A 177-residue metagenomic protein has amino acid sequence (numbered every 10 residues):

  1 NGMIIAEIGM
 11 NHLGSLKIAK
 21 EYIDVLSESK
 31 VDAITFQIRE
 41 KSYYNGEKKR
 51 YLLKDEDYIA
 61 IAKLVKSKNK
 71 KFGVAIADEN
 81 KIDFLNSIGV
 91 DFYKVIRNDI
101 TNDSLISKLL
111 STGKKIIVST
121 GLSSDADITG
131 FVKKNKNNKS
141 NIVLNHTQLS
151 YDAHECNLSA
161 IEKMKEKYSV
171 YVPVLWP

Functional and structural regions predicted by a protein language model:
N1-P177: Catalytic cores and adjacent flexible loops of soluble metabolic enzymes that perform enolate/carbanion chemistry on
